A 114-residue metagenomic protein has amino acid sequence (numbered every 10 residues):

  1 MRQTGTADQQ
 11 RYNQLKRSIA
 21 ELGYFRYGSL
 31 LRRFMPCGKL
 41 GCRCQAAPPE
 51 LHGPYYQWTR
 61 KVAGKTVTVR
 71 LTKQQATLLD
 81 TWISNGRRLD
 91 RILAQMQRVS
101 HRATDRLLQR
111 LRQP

Functional and structural regions predicted by a protein language model:
M1-P114: A positively charged, amphipathic N-terminal helix/segment that binds anionic biomolecules
